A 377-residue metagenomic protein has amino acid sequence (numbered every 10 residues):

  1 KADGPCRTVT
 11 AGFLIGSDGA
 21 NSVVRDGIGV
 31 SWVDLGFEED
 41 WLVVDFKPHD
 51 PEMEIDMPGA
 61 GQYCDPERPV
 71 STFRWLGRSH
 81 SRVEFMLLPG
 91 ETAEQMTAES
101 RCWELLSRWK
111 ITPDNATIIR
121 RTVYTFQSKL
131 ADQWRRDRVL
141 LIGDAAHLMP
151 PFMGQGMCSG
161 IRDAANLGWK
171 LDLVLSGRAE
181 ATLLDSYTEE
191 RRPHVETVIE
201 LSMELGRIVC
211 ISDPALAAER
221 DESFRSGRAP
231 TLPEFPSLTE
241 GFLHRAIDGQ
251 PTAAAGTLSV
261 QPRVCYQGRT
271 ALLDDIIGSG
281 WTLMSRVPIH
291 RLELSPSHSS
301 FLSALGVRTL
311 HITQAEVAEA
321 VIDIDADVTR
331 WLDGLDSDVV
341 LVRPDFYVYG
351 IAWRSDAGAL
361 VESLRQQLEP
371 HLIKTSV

Functional and structural regions predicted by a protein language model:
K1-D221, L310, I351, V377: Core Rossmann-like FAD-binding/catalytic domain of the broad FAD-dependent monooxygenase superfamily
E104, L173-V377: Helical substrate-recognition/capping region of FAD-dependent monooxygenase/halogenase enzymes
